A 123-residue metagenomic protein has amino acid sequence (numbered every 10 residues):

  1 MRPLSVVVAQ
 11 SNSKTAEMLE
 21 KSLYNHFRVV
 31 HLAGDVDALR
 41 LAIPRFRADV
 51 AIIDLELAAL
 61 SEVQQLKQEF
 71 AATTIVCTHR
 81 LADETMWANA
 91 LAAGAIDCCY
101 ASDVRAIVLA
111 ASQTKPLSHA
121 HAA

Functional and structural regions predicted by a protein language model:
S11, T78-A82, S102: Conserved active-site segment of CheY-like receiver
N12-H31: Two-component/phosphorelay signaling modules centered on CheY-like receiver
A16, D49-E69, D83-M86: Conserved phosphotransfer microenvironments
G34-V50, A58: Acidic, metal-coordinating helix/loop segments flanking the phosphotransfer/catalytic sites of two-component signaling
P44-F46, L66-T73, A93: Conserved phosphotransfer cores of two-component systems
H79-D97: Alpha4 helix (beta4-alpha4-beta5 surface) of REC/receiver domains from two-component response regulators
I96-C99, R105: Conserved phosphoryl-transfer motifs of two-component systems
D103, I107-A122: Receiver (REC) domain switch/output surface
